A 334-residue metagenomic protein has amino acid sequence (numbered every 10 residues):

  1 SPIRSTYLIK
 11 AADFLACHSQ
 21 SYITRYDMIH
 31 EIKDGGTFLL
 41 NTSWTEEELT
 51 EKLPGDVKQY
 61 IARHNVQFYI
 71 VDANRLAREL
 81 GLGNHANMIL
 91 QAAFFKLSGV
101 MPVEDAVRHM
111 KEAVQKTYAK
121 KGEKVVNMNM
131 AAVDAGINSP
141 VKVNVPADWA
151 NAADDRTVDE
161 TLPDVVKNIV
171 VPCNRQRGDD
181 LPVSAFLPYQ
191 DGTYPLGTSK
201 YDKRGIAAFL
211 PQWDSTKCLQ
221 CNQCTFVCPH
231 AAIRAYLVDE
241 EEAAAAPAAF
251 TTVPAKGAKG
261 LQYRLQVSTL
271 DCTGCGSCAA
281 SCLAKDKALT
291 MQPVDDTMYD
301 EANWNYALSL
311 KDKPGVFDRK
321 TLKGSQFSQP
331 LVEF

Functional and structural regions predicted by a protein language model:
S1-R175, E242-P247: Active-site cofactor/cluster-binding pocket
A119-Q266, D271, A279-F334: Ferredoxin-type iron-sulfur electron-transfer modules and their immediate structural context
